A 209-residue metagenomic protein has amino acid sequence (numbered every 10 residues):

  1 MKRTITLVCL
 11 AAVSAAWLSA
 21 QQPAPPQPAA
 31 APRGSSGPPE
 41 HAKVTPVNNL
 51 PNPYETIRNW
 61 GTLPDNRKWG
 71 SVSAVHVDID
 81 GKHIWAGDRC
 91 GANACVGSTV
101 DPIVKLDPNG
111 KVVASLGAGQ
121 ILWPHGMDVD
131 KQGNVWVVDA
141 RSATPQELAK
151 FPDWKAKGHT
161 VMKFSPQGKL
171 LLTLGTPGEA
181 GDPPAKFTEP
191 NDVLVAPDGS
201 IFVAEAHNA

Functional and structural regions predicted by a protein language model:
M1-T4: Positively charged n-region of N-terminal signal peptides that target proteins for export
T6-W17: Bacterial N-terminal signal peptides
Q21-A209: Eukaryotic scaffold repeat domains enriched in small/polar residues
